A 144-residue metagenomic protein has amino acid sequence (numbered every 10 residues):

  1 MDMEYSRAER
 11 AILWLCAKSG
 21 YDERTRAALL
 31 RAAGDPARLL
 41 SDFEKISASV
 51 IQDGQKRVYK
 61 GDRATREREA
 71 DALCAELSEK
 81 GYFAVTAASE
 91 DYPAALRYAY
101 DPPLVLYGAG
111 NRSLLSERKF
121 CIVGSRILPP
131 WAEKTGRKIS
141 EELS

Functional and structural regions predicted by a protein language model:
M1-E141: Short, positively charged patches
S144: Gly/Ala-rich phosphate-binding loop of Rossmann-like dinucleotide-binding domains, activating on the conserved
